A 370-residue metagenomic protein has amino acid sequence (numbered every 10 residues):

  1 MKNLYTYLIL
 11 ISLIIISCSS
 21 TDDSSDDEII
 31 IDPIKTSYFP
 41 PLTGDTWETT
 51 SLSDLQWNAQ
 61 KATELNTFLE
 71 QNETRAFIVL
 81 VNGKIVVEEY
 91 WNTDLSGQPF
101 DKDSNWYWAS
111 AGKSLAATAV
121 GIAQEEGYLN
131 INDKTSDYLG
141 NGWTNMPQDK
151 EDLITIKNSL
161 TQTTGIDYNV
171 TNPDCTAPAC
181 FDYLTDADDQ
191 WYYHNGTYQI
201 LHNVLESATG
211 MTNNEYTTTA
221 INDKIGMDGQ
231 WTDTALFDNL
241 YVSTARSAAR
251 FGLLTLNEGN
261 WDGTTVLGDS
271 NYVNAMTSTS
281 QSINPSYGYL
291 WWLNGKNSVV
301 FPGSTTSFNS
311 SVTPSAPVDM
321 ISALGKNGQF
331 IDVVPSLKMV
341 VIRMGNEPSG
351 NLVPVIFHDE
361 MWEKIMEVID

Functional and structural regions predicted by a protein language model:
M1-I16: Sec-dependent bacterial lipoprotein signal peptides
C18-Q98, Q124-L129, E360-D370: N-terminal leader/targeting segments and the immediately adjacent pre-domain N-terminus
G83, S104-N132, S159, L201-L205 (+2 more regions): Active-site SXXK
D94-Y107, G350-K364: A short, polar/charged loop-to-alpha-helix boundary motif
K102-D103, G165-V242: Catalytic-site signature segments of enzymes, centered on catalytic residues
E126-Q162, M211-T244: Active-site helix/loop module of the DD-peptidase/beta-lactamase fold, centered on the serine-lysine SxxK catalytic
T185, G226-P335, P348-V355: Penicillin-binding protein/beta-lactamase superfamily catalytic region
L201, L337-N346: Short, well-ordered beta-strand elements
